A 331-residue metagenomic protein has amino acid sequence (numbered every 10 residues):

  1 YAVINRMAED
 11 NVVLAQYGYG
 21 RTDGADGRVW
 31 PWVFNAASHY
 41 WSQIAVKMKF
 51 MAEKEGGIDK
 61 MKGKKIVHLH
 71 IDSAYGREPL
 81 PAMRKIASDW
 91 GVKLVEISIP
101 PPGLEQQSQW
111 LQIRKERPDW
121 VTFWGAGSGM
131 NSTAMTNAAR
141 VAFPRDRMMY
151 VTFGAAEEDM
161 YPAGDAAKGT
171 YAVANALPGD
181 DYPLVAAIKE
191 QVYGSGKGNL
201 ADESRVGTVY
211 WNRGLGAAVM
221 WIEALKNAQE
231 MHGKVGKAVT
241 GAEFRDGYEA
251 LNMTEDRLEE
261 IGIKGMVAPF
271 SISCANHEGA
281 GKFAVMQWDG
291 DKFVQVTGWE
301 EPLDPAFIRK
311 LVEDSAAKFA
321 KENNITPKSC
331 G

Functional and structural regions predicted by a protein language model:
I4-V12, A52-G56, R84-V92, R114-P118 (+5 more regions): Sec-exported extracytoplasmic/periplasmic mature domains
M7-D10, G27-R28, K60-K62, R114-E116 (+4 more regions): Extracellular/periplasmic catalytic domains that process cell-envelope and extracellular macromolecules
L14-Q16, G20-A25, P102, P144-A163 (+1 more regions): Venus flytrap/periplasmic-binding-protein-like
T22-D23, P31-F143, M148, G179 (+1 more regions): Extracellular/periplasmic Venus flytrap/periplasmic-binding protein
W30, F34, N137-A218, E301-P302 (+1 more regions): Extracellular/periplasmic periplasmic-binding protein-like sensory domains
Q43, K47, P79, L184 (+2 more regions): Catalytic-loop motifs flanking and including active-site residues across diverse enzymes
N199-W211, I222-T297, I325-T326: Segments of small-molecule ligand-sensing domains
W299-K328: Short, cationic low-complexity segments
